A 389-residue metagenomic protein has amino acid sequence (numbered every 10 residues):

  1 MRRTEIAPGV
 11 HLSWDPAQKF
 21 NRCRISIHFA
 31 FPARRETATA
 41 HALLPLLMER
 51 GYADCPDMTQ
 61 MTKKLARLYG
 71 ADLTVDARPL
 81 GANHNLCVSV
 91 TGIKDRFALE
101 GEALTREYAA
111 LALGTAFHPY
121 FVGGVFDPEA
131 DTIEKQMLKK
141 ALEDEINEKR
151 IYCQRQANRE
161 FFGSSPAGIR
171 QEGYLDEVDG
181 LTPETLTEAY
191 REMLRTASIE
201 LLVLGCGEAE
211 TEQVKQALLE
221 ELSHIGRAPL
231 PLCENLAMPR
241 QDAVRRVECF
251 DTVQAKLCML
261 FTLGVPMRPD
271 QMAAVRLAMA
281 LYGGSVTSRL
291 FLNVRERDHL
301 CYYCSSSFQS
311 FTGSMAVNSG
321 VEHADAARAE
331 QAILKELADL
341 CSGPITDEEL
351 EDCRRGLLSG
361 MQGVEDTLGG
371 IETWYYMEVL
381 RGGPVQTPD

Functional and structural regions predicted by a protein language model:
M1-G9: Short, Gly/Pro- and small/polar-rich lid/capping loops
S13-D15, N21-H41, M58-G114, M137-A141 (+4 more regions): M16 family metallopeptidases and their MPP-like homologs
L43-C55, Q60: An N-terminal, globular interaction/scaffold subdomain
G51-D54, R96-L99, H118-D127: Short, polar/flexible loop-turn hinges at active-site or ligand-entry regions and domain interfaces
Y108, A189, E210-V214, L290 (+1 more regions): Hydrophobic side chains in well-ordered alpha-helices
A167, E172-E177, E192-T196, E200-P266: An aromatic/glycine/proline-enriched structural segment found at the starts of mature extracellular/organellar domains
